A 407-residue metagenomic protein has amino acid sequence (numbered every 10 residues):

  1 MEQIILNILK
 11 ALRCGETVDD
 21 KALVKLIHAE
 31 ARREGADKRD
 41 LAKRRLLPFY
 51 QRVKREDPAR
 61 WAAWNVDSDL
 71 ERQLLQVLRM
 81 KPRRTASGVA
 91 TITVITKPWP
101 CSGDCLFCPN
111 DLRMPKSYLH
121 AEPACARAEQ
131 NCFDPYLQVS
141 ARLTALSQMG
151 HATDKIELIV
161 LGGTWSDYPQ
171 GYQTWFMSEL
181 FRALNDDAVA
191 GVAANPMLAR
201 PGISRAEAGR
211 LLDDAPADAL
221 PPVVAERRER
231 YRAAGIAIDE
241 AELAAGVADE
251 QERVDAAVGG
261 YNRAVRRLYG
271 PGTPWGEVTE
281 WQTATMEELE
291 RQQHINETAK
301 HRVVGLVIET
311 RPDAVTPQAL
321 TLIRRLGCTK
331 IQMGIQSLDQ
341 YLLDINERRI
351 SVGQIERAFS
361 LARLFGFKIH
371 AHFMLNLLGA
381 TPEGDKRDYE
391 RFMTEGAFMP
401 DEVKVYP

Functional and structural regions predicted by a protein language model:
M1-Q138, R142-W281: Flexible, acidic/Gly-rich N-terminal and inter-domain linker regions that tether and position cofactor-handling modules
T96, V303-V315, L378-E383: Active-site mouth loops of central-metabolism enzymes
C105, V160, I308, I323 (+2 more regions): Conserved, mostly hydrophobic/aromatic
V139, Q173, T316, I355 (+1 more regions): Aromatic/hydrophobic pocket-lining residues that form the small-molecule binding cavity in soluble enzyme cores
G162-S166, T310-A314, S337-D339, F373-G379 (+1 more regions): Active-site-proximal loop/turn and secondary-structure-junction residues that shape catalytic pockets, frequently
L180, L184-N185, Y231, T285-K300 (+1 more regions): Alpha-helix-loop-beta-strand connector modules within alpha/beta enzyme cores
D313, Q318-D344: Active-site-adjacent "gating/activation" loops or surface patches in catalytic cores
L326-K330, G353-P407: Conserved C-terminal portion of the radical SAM core fold that forms the substrate/S-adenosylmethionine-binding
